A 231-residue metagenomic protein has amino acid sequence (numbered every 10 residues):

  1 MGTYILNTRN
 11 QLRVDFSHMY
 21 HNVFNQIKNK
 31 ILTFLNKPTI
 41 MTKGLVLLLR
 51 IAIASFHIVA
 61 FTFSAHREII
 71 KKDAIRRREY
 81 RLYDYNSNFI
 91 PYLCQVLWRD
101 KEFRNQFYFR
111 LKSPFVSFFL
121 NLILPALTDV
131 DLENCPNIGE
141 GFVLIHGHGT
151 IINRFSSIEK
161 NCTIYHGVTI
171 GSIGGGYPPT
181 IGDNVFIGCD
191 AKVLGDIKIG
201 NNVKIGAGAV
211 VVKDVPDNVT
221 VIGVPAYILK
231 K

Functional and structural regions predicted by a protein language model:
M1-T128: Terminal amphipathic alpha-helical/low-complexity segments used for targeting or macromolecular assembly
G2-Y4, Y227-K231: Short amphipathic alpha-helical segments
L127-T128, E133-N134, G139-E140, I145-R154 (+10 more regions): Left-handed beta-helix
